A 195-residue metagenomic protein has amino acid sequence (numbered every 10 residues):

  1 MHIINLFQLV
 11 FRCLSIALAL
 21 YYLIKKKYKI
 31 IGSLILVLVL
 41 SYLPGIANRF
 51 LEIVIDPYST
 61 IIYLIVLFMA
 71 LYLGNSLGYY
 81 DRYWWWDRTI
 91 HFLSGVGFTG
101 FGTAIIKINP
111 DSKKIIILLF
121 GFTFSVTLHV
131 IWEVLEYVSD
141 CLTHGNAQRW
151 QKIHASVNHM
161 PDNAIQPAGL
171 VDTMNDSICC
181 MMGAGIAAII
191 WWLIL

Functional and structural regions predicted by a protein language model:
M1-G169, T173-M174, M181-L195: Bulky hydrophobic segments
